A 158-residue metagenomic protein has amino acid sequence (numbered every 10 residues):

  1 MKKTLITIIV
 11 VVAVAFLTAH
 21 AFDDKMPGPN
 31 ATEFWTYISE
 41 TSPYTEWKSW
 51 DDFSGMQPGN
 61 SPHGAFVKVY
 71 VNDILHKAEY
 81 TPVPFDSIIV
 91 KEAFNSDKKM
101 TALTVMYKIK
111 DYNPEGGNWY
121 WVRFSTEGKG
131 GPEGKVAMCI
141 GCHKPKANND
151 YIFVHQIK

Functional and structural regions predicted by a protein language model:
M1-T4: Positively charged n-region of N-terminal signal peptides that target proteins for export
T7-I8, S96: Intrinsically disordered, low-complexity segments enriched in polar/charged small residues
I8-A15: Bacterial N-terminal signal peptides
F16-H20: Sec/Tat signal peptide C-region and signal peptidase I cleavage site
A21-G134, H155-K158: Extracytoplasmic c-type cytochrome modules immediately beyond a signal peptide or single-pass transmembrane anchor
Y112-N113, P145-F153: Inter-heme linker and motif-flanking segments adjacent to c-type heme-binding CXXCH motifs in c-type cytochromes
K135-A147: The canonical Cys-X-X-Cys-His
